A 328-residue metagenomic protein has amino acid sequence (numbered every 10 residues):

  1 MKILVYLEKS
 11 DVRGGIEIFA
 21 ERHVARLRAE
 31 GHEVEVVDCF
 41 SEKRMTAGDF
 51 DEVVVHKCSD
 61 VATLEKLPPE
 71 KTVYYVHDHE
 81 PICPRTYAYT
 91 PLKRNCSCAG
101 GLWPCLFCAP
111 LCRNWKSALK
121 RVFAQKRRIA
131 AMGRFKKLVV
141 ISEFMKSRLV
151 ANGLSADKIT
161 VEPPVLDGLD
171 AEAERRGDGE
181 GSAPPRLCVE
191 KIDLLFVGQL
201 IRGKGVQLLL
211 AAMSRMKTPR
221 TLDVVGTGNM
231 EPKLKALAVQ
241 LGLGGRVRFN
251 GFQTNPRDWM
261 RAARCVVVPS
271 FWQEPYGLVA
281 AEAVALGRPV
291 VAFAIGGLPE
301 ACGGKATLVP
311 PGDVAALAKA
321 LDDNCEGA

Functional and structural regions predicted by a protein language model:
I18, I192-R215, N229-K235: A conserved mid-protein helix/loop that constitutes part of the nucleotide-sugar donor-binding site
V55-D60, V76-H79: Short His-centered aromatic/hydrophobic patch
L106-A171: Donor nucleotide-sugar binding/catalytic pocket of nucleotide-sugar-dependent glycosyltransferases
M230, G244-Q253, W259: Active-site donor-binding acidic/aromatic loop of nucleotide-activated sugar and phosphosugar transferases involved
R257, P275, A280-A285, P299-E300: Short alpha-helical segment that forms part of, or immediately flanks, the ligand-binding pocket in carbohydrate-active
R261-P275, R288: Acidic donor-binding loop of glycosyltransferase active sites
A280, I295-L308: Short acidic/histidine- and often glycine-rich active-site loop of Leloir-type glycosyltransferases that engages
G304-V314, L321-G327: Conserved acidic donor-binding segment of nucleotide-sugar-dependent glycosyltransferases
